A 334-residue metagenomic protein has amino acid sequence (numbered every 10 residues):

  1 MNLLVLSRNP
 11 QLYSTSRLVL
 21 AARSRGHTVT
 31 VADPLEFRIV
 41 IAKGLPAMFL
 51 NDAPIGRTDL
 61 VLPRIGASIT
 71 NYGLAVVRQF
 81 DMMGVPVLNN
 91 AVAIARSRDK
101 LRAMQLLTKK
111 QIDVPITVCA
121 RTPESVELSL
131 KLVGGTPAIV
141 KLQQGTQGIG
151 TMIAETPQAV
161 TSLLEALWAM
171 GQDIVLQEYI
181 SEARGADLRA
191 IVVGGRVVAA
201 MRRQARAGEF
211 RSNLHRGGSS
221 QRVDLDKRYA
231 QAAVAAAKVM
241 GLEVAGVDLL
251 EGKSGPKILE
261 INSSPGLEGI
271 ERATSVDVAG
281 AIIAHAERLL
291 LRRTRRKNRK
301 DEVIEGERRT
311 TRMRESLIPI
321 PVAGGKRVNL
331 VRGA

Functional and structural regions predicted by a protein language model:
M1-L88, V92-A93, R332: ATP-binding N-terminal substructure of ATP-dependent carboxylate-amine bond-forming enzymes
R23, H27-P34, V77-I149: A conserved helix-loop-beta module that forms one wall/lid of the active-site cleft in ATP-utilizing catalytic domains
P46-L50, M104-T108, V133-G135, T156-A159 (+2 more regions): Short, hinge-like loop/turn segments at secondary-structure boundaries
A67, N262-S275: Glycine-rich phosphate/pyrophosphate-binding beta-alpha loops
I116, P137-V140, I174-E178, V244-V247: A short linear hydrophobic-aromatic micro-motif
A138, V198-A199, A245, K257-E260: Protein kinase-like catalytic core scaffold
T151-M240: Phosphate-binding site of ATP-dependent enzymes
M170-D173, E209-I258, G280-R296, G306 (+3 more regions): A long amphipathic alpha-helix within ATP-dependent nucleotide-binding catalytic cores
